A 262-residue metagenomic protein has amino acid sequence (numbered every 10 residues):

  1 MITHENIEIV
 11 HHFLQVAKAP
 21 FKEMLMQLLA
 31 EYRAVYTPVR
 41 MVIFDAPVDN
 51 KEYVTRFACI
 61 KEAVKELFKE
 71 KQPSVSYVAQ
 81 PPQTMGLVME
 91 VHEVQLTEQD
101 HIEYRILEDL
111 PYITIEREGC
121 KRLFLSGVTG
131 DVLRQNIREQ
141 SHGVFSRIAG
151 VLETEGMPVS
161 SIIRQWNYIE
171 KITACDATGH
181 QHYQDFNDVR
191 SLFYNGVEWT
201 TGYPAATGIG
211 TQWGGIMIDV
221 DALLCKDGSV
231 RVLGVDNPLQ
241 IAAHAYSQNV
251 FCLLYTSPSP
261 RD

Functional and structural regions predicted by a protein language model:
M1-E8: Extended repeat-based interaction scaffolds and adjacent low-complexity, acidic/S/T/P-biased segments that form broad
A19-V35, Q140-E155: Short, well-ordered amphipathic alpha-helical segments that serve as non-catalytic structural scaffolds within diverse
E23, L110-F124: Cyclic-dinucleotide signaling modules
Y36, D49-E62, Q135, E139 (+4 more regions): Extended intrinsically disordered, low-complexity coil regions enriched in Ser, Thr, Gly, Ala and often Pro
N50-V94, H180-L223: Short, conserved loop-to-beta-strand elements that form functional interface hotspots
C120-E139, G143: Glycine-rich phosphate/pyrophosphate-binding loop regions near the starts of catalytic domains
D219-L254: Surface-exposed beta-loop interaction hotspot
Y255-D262: Conserved small/polar residues in nucleotide/adenosyl-binding loops
